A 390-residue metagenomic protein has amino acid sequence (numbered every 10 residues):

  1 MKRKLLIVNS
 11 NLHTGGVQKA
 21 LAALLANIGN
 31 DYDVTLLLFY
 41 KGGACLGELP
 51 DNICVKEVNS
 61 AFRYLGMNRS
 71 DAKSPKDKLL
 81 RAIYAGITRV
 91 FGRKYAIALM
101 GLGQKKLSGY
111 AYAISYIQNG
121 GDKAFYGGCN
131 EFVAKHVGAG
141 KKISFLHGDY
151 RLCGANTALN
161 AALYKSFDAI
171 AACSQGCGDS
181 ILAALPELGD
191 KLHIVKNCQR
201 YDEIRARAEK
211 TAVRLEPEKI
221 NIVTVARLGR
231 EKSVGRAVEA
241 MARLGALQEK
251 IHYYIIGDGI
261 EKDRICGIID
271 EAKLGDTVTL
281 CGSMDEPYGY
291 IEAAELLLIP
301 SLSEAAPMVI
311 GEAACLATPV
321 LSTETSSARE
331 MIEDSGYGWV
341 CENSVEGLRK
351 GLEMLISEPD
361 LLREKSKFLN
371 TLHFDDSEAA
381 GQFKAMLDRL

Functional and structural regions predicted by a protein language model:
I7-T14, N27-K94: N-terminal strand-loop element at the rim of the active site of nucleotide-sugar-dependent glycosyltransferases
Q18-A23, I220-R243, Y253, I260-C266: A conserved mid-protein helix/loop that constitutes part of the nucleotide-sugar donor-binding site
G154-A155, D179-A183, H193-K219, G289: Acidic anion/phosphate-binding donor-loop and adjacent secondary structure in glycosyltransferase catalytic cores
C266-G282: Nucleotide-activated donor-binding/catalytic signature segment of Leloir-type glycosyltransferases, i.e., the conserved
S283, L302: Aromatic "clamp/platform" in nucleotide-sugar-dependent glycosyltransferases that forms part of the donor/acceptor
P319-S322: Short hydrophobic beta-strand element within catalytic cores of glycosyltransferases and related nucleotide-activated
D334-V345, M354-P359: Conserved acidic donor-binding segment of nucleotide-sugar-dependent glycosyltransferases
D360-L390: A charged, aromatic-enriched C-terminal amphipathic alpha-helix characteristic of glycosyltransferases across folds
